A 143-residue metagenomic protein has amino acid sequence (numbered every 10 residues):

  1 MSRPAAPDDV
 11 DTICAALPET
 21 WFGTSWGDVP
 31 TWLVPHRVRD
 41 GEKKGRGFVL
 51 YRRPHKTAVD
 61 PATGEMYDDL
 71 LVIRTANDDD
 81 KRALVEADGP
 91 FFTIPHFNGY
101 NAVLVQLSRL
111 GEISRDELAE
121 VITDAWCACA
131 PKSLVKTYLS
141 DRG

Functional and structural regions predicted by a protein language model:
M1-G143: Charge-dense, helix-prone N-terminal extensions
